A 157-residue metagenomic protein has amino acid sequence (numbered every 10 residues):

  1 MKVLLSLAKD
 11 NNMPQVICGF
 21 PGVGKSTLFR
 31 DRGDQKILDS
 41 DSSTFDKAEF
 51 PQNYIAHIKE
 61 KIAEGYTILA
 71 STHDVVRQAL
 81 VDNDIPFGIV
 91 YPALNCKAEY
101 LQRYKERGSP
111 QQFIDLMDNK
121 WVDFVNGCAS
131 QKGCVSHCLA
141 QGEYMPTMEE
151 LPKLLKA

Functional and structural regions predicted by a protein language model:
M1-K9: Pre-Walker A adenine-sensing motif
K2, P14-Q15, A63: Compositionally biased low-complexity segments enriched in polar/charged residues
P14-R32: Glycine-rich phosphate-binding P-loop
C18-P21, S42, A70-D74, P92 (+1 more regions): Structural motif
G24-S26, D74-A79, K97: Short, well-ordered alpha-helical microsegments
D34-G88: Conserved nucleotide-sensing/catalytic segment adjacent to the nucleotide-binding pocket in NTP-handling enzymes
N83-Q131: A glycine- and Lys/Arg-enriched "phosphate-lid" helix/loop adjacent to the NTP-binding pocket of small-molecule kinases
N126-A157: NTP-dependent small-molecule kinase module
